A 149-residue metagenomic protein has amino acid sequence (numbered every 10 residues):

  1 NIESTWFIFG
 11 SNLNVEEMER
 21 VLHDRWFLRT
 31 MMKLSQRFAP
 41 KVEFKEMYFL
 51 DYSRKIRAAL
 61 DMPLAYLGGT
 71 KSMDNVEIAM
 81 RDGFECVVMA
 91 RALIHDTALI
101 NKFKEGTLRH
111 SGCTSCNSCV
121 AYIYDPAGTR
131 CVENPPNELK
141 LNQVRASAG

Functional and structural regions predicted by a protein language model:
N1-G149: Flavin-dependent oxidoreductase catalytic cores
